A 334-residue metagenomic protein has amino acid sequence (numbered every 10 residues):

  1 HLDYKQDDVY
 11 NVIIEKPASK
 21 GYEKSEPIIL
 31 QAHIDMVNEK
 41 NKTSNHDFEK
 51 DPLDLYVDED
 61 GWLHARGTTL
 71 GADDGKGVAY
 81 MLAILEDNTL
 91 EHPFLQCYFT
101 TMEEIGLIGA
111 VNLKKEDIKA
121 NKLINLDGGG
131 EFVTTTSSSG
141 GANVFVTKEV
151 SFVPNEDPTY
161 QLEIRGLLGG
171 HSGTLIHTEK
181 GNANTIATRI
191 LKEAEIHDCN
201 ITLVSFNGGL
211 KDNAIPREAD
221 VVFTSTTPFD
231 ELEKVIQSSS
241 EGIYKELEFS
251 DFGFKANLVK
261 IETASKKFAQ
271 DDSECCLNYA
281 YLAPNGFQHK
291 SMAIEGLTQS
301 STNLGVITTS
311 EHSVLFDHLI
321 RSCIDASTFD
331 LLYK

Functional and structural regions predicted by a protein language model:
H1, L53, V57-E59, A326-K334: Short, intrinsically disordered, charge-balanced linker/junction segments flanking boundaries in proteins
H1-E26: A non-catalytic alpha/beta surface segment that caps or lines the substrate-entry region of metallo-dependent hydrolase
I13, I29-Q31, Q96, F145-T147 (+3 more regions): Beta-strand secondary-structure signal
Y22-I105, A110-N112, D117-N121, E156-T159 (+4 more regions): Active-site metal-coordination/substrate-binding segment of hydrolases, especially metallo-dependent peptidases
T68-A72, T174-T178, L210: Alpha-helix capping and helix-loop boundary segments enriched in small/acidic/polar residues
H92-A183, A194-E195: Fold-level recognition of mixed alpha/beta catalytic cores in primary-metabolism enzymes, strongest
N184-K334: Metal-dependent amide/peptide-bond hydrolase catalytic core, centered on the "pita-bread" metallohydrolase fold
